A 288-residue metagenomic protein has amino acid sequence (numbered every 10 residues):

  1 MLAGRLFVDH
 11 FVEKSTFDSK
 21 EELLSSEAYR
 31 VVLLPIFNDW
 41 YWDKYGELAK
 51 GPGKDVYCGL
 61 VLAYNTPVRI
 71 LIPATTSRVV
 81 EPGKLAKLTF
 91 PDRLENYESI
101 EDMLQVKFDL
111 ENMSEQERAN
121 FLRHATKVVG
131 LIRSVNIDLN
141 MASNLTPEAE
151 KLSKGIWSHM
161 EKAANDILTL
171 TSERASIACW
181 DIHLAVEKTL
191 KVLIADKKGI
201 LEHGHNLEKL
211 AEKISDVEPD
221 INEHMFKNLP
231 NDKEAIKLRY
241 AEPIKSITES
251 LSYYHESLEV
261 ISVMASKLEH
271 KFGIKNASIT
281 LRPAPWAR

Functional and structural regions predicted by a protein language model:
M1-K151, E161-A164, I194-R288: Long, charged low-complexity segments
E148, S153-A178: A long, hydrophobic alpha-helical segment
A163-A164, S172-K197: Short, hydrophobic, well-ordered secondary-structure elements
